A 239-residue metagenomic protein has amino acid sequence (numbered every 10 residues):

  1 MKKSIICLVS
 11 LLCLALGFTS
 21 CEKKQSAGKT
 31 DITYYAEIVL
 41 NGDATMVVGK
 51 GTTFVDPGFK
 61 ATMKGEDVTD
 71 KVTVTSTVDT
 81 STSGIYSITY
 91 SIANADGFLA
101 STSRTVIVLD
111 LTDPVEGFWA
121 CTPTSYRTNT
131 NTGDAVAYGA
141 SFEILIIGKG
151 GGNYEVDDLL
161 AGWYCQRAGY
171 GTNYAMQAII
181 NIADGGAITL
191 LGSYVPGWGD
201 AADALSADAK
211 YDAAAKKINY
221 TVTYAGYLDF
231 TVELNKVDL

Functional and structural regions predicted by a protein language model:
M1-G42, D238-L239: Bacterial Sec-dependent N-terminal signal peptides
E22-T30, I92, S101-R104, N173 (+2 more regions): Glycan-association/targeting regions that enable binding to alpha-glucans and other polysaccharides
Y34-E66, L160: Solvent-exposed, low-complexity, repeat-rich "mucin-like" stalks and linkers
G51-T53, K64, T73, T77-D79 (+4 more regions): Disulfide-stabilized cysteine-rich extracellular repeat microdomains
K64-R104: Serine/threonine-rich, repeat-prone extracellular segments and beta-strand-based repeat modules of secreted/surface
T80-S83, T105-A120: N-terminal helix-cap/turn-to-beta initiation motif at the start of protein domains
T112-L239: Ser/Thr/Gly/Pro-rich, low-complexity flexible regions
